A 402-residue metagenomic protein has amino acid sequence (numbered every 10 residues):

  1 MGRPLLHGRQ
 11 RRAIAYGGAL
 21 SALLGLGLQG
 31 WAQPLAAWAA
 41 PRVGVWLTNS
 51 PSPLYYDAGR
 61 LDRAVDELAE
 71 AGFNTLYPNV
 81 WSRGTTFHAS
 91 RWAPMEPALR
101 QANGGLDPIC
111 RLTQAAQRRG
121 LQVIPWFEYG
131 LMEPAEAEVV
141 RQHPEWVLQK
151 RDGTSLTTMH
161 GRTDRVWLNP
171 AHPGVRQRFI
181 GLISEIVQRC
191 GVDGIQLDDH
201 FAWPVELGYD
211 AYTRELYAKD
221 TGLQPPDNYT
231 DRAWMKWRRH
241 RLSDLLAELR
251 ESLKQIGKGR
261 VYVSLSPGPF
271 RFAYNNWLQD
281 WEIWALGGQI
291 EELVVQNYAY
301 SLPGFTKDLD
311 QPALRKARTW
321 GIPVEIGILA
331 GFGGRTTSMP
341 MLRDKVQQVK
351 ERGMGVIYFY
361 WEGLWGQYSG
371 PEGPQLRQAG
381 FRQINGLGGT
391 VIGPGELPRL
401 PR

Functional and structural regions predicted by a protein language model:
W38-G44, S50-Y55, P125, G130-R189: Active-site-adjacent "subsite" loops/lids of carbohydrate-active enzymes
L47-Y55, W92-L106, R162-Q177, D231-R241 (+2 more regions): The substrate-binding groove and active-site-proximal loops of carbohydrate-active enzymes, especially glycoside
P53-E70, P97-R119, R178, H240-A247: Aromatic- and glycine-enriched glycan-recognition loops and surfaces that form the carbohydrate-binding subsites
L54-A69, R176-I186, A273-G287, S338-Q348: Short, acidic/polar
R60-T85, C190, I290-E292, R352-V356: Catalytic domains of carbohydrate-active enzymes, especially glycoside hydrolases
A71-L106: Aromatic-lined carbohydrate-binding/catalytic grooves of carbohydrate-active enzymes
R151-G287: Polysaccharide-binding and catalytic clefts of secreted carbohydrate-active enzymes
I290-F305, P312-A313, W320-R402: Substrate-binding cleft of secreted/luminal carbohydrate-active enzymes
